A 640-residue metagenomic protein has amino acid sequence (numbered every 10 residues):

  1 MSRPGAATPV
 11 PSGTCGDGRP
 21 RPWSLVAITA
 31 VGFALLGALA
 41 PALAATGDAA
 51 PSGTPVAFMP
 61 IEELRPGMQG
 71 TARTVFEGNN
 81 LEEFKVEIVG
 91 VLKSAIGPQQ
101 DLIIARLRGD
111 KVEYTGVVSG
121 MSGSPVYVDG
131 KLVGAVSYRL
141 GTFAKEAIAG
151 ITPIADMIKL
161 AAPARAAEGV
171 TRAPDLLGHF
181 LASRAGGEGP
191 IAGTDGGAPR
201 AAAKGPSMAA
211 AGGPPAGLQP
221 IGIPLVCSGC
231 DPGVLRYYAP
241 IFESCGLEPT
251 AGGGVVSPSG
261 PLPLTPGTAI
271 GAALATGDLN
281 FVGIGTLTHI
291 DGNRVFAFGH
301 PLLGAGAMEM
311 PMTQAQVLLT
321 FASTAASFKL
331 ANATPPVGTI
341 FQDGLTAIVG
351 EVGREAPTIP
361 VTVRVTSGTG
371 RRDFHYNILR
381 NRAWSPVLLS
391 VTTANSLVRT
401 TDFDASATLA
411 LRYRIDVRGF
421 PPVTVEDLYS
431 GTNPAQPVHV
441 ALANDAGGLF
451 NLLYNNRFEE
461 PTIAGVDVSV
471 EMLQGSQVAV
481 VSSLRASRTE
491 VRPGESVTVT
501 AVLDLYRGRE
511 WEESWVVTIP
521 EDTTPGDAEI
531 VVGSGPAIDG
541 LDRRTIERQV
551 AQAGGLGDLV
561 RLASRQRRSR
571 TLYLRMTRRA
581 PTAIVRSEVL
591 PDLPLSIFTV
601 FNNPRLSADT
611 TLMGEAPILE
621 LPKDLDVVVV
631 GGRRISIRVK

Functional and structural regions predicted by a protein language model:
M1-W23: N-terminal secretory signal peptides that target proteins for export/translocation
A6-T8, T14, A27-T29, T46-A49: Ala/Thr-enriched low-complexity intrinsically disordered regions
R21-L39: Sec-dependent N-terminal signal peptides
A34-L35, L39-K640: Terminal presequence/propeptide segments associated with secretion/organelle targeting and zymogen/polyprotein
